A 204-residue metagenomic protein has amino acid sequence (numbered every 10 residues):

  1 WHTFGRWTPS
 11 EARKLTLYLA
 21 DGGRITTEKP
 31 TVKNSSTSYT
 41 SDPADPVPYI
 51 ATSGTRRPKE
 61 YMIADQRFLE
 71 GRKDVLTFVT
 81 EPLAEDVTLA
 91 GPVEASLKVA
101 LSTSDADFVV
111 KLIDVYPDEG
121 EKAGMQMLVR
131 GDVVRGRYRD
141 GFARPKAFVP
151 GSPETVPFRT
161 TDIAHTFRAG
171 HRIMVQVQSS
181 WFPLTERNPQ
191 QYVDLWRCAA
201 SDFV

Functional and structural regions predicted by a protein language model:
W1-V204: C-terminal, loop-rich substrate-recognition/catalytic regions characterized by aromatic stacking residues
